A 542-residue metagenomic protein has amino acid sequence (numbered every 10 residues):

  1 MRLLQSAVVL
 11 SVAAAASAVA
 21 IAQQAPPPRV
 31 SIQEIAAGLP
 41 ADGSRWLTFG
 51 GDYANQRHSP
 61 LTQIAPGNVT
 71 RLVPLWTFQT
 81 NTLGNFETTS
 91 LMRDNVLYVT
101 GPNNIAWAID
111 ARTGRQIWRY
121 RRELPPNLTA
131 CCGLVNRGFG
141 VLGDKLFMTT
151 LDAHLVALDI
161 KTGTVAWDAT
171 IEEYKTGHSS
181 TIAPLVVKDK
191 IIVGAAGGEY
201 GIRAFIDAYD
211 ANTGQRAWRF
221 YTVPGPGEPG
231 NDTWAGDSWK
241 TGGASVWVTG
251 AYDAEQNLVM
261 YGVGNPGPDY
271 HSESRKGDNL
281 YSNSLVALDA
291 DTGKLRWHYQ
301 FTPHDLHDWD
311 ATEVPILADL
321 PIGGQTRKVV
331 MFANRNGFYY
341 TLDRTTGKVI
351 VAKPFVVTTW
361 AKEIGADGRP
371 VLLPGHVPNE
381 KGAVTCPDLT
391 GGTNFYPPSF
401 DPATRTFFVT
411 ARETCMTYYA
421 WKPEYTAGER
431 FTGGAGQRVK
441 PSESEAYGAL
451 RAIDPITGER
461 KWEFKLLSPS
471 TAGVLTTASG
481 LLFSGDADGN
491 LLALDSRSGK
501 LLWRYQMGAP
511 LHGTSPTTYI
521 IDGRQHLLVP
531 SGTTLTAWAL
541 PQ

Functional and structural regions predicted by a protein language model:
Q24-P74, T222-P229, R369-L373, V439-K440 (+1 more regions): Blade/loop signatures of beta-propeller domains
G43-S44, D94-V96, G143-D144, K188-K190 (+5 more regions): Short coil/turn segments that connect the beta-strands within blades of beta-propeller domains
S59-E172, T477: N-terminal cofactor/phosphate-binding cores enriched in small/glycine residues, especially glycine-rich loops such as
F78-L91, R119-G140, D168-A183, Y200 (+10 more regions): Extracytoplasmic beta-rich repeat domains
D110-T113, D159-T162, A211-T213, A290-T292 (+4 more regions): Short loop/turn segments that connect beta-strands within beta-propeller blades
L158, A204-Q215, D278-G293, T346-G347 (+1 more regions): Beta-propeller blade signature
E413, S442-K500: Loop/turn-rich, solvent-exposed surfaces of beta-rich toroidal or solenoidal domains
T514-Q542: Blade-level signature of beta-propeller repeat domains, shared across WD40, Kelch, NHL, RCC1 and BNR/Asp-box propellers
